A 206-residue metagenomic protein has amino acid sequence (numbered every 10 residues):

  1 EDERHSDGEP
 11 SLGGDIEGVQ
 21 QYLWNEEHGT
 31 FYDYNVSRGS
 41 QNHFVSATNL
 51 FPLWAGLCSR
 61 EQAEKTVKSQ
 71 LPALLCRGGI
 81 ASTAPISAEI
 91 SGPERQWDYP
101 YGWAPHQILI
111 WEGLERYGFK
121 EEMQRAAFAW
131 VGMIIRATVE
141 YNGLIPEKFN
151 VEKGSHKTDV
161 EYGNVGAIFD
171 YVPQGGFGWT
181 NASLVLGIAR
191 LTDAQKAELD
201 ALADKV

Functional and structural regions predicted by a protein language model:
E1: Conserved, charged catalytic cores of large soluble enzymes
R4-S6, L71, I110: Intrinsically disordered, low-complexity segments enriched in glycine/proline and serine/threonine
H5-Q20, A127-W130: Short amphipathic alpha-helical coiled-coil/interface segments
D7, E26, E122-R125: Alpha-helix N-cap and coil->helix boundary residues
G14-G102, I135-V206: Extended glycan-interaction surfaces of carbohydrate-active proteins
T48-R60, Q107-K120: Alpha-helical support elements that line or immediately flank enzyme active sites and cofactor-binding pockets
P105-E112, E121-Q124, F128, A182 (+1 more regions): Feature representing long, continuous alpha-helical segments
